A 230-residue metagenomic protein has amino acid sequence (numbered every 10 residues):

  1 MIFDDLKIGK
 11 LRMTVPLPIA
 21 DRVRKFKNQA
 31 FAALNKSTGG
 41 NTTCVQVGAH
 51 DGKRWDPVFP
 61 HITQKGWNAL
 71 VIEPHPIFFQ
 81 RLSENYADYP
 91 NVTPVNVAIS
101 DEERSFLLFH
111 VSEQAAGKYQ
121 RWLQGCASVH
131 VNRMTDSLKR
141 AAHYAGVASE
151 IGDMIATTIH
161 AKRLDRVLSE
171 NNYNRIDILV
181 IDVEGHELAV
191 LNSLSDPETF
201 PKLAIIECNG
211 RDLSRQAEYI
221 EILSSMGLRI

Functional and structural regions predicted by a protein language model:
M1-I230: Phosphate/nucleotide-binding beta-alpha loop and adjacent structural elements of enzyme active sites
